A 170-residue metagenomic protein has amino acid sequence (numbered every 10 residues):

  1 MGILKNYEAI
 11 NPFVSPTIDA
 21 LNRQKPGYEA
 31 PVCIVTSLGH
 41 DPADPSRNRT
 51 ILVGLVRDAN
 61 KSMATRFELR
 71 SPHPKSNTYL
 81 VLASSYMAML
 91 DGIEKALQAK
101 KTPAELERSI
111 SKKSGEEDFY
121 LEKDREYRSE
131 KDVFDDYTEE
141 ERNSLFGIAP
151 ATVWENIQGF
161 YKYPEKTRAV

Functional and structural regions predicted by a protein language model:
M1-V170: C-terminal accessory/tail domains of diverse enzymes
